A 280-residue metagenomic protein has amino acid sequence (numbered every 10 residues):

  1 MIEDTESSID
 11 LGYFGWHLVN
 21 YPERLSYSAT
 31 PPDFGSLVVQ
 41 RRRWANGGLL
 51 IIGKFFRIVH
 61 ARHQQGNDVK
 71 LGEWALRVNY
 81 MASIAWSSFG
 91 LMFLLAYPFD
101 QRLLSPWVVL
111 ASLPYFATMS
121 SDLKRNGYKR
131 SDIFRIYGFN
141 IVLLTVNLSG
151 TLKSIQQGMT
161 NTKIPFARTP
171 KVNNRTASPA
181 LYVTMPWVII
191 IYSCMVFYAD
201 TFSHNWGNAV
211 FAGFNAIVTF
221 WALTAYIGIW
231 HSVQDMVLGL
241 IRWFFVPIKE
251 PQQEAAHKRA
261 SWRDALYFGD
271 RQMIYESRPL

Functional and structural regions predicted by a protein language model:
M1-I133, Y137-N147, E254-L280: Non-transmembrane catalytic domains and loops of membrane-associated enzymes and transporters that build or traffic
S8, N161-P165, T219, G239 (+2 more regions): A generic signature of intrinsically disordered, low-complexity regions enriched in glycine/proline and charged/polar
W16, W44, F166, F211-F214: Tryptophan-centered motif/residue detector
L25-Y27, D33, K153-A167: Generic preference for hydrophobic/aromatic residues in regular secondary structure cores
R77-N161, A177-Q252: Membrane-embedded multi-pass helical conduit in multi-pass membrane proteins, especially envelope-biosynthetic
I164-T176: Amphipathic alpha-helical blocks and their helix-capping loop/short-beta junctions
